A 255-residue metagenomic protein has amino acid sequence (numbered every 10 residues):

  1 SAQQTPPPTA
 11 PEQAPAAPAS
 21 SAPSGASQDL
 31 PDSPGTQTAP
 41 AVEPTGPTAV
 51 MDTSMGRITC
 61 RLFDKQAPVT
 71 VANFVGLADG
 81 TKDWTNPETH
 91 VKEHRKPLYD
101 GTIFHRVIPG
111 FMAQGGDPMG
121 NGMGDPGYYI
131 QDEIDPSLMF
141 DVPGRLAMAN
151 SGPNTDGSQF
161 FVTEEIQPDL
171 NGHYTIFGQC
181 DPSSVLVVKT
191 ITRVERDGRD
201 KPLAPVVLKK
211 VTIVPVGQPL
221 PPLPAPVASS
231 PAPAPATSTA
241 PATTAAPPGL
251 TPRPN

Functional and structural regions predicted by a protein language model:
A2-N255: Cyclophilin-like peptidyl-prolyl cis-trans isomerases
